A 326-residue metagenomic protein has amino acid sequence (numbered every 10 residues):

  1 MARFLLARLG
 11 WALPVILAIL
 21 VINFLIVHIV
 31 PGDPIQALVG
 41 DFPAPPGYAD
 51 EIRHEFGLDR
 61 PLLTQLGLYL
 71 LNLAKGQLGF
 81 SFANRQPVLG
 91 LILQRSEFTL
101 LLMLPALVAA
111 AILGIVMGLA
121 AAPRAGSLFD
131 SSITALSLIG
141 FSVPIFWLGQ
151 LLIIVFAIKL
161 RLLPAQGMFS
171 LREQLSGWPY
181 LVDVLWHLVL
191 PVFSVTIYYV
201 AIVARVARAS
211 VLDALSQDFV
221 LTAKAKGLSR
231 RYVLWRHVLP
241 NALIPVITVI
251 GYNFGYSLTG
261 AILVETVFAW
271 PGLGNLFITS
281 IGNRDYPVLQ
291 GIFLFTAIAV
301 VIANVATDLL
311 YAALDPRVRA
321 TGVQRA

Functional and structural regions predicted by a protein language model:
A2-R3, I16, I92-F129, I145 (+1 more regions): Alpha-helical transmembrane segments of integral membrane proteins, especially multi-pass inner/plasma-membrane
L6-A12: N-terminal signal-anchor/signal peptide hydrophobic helix marking the start of the first transmembrane segment
W11, I19, F42, A109-A110 (+4 more regions): Transmembrane alpha-helical core residues of multi-pass small-molecule transporters, especially secondary transporters
A12, R95, T99, A135-S142 (+2 more regions): Residue-level signal for discrete positions within transmembrane alpha-helices of multi-pass small-molecule
V15-G67, F156, L160-L181: Hydrophobic alpha-helical transmembrane segments of membrane transport/permease proteins and related membrane-embedded
I22-I29, Y69-L71, A135-Q166, H187 (+1 more regions): Membrane-water interface segments at the C-terminal ends of transmembrane alpha-helices in multi-pass inner-membrane
I29-V30, L38, F42-P43, L73-A74 (+9 more regions): Hydrophobic aliphatic residues
L62, L68-P105: Individual transmembrane alpha-helix segments
